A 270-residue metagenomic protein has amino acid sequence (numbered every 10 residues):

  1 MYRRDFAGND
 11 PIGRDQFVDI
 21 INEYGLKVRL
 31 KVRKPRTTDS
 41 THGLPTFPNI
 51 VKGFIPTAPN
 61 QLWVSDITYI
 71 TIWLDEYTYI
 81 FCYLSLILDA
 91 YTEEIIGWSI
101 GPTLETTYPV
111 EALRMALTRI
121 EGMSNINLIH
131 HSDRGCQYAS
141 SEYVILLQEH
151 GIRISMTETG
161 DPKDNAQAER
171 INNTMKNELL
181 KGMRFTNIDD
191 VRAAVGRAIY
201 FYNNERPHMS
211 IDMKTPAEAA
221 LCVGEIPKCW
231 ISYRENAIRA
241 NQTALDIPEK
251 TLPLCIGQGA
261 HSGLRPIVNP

Functional and structural regions predicted by a protein language model:
M1, F17, I21, V51 (+12 more regions): Mobile genetic element proteins and their domesticated derivatives, centered on retroelements and DNA transposons
M1-P59, D161, T215-I226: Basic, flexible linker segments flanking DNA-binding modules in nucleic acid-interacting mobile-element proteins
D10, M123-I126: Short helix-terminating capping/connector loops at secondary-structure junctions
G13, F47, L84, E105 (+5 more regions): Hydrophobic (often cysteine-bearing) scaffold residues that line and stabilize catalytic clefts of nucleotide/cofactor
T37-T41, S132-R134, S140-V144, I154-K176 (+2 more regions): RNase H-like two-metal-ion nuclease catalytic core shared by retroviral integrases and related mobile-element nucleases
K52, P56-I96, P102: An active-site-proximal beta-strand-loop segment
I80, W98-M123, A139: Active-site beta-loop-alpha junctions of metal-dependent nucleic acid enzymes, especially the RNase H-like/DDE
Q148-I152, T174-P270: C-terminal domain-tail junction helix/linker
